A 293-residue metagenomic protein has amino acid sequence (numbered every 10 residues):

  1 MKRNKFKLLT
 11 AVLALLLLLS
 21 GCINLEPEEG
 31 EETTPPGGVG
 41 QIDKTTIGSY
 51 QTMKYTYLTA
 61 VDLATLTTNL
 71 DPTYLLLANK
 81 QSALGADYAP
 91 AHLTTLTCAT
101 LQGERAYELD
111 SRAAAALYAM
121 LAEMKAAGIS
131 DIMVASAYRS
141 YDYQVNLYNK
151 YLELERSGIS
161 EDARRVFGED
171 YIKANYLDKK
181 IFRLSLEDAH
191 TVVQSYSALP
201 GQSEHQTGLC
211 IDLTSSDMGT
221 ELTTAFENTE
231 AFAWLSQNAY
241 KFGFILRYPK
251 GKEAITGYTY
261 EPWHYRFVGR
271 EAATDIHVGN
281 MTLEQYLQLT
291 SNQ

Functional and structural regions predicted by a protein language model:
R3-E26: Sec-dependent N-terminal signal peptides of Gram-positive bacterial secreted proteins and lipoproteins
C22-Q293: Extracytoplasmic cell-surface/polysaccharide-interacting catalytic and binding patches
